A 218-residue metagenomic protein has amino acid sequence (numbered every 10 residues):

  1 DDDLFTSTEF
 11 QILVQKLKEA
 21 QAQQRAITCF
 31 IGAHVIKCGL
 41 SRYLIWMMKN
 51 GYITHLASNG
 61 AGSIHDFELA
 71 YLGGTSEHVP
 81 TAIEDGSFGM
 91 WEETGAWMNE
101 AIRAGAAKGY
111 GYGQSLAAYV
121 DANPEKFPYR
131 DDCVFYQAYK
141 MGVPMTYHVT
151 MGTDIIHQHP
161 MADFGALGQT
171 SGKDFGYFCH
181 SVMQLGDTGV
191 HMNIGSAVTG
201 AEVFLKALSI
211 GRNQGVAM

Functional and structural regions predicted by a protein language model:
D1-A107, Q114-M151, I155-M218: Metallocofactor- and cofactor-centric catalytic cores in central/energy metabolism, strongly enriched
